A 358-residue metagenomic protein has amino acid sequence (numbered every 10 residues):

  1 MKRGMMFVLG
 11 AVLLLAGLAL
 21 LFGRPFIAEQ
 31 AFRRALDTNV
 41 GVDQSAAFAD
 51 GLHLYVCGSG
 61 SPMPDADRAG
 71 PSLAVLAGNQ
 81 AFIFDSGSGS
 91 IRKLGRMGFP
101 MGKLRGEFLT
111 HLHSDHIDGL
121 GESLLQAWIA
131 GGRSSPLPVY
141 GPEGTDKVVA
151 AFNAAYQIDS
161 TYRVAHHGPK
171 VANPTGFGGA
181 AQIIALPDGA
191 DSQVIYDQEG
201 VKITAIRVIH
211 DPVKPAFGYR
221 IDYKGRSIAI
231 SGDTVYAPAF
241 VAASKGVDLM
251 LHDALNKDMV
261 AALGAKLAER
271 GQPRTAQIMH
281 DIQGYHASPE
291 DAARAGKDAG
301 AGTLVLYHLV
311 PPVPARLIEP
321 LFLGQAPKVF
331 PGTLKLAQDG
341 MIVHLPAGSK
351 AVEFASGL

Functional and structural regions predicted by a protein language model:
K2-G17, F217-G218, K224-A229, V235-D339: Cap/insert and terminal regions of metallo-dependent hydrolase folds
K2-I228, R316-E353: Binuclear metal-dependent hydrolase catalytic cores
G87, D233-T234: Residue-level structural signal for beta-strand termini and adjacent loop
G357-L358: Short, solvent-exposed mixed-charge patches
